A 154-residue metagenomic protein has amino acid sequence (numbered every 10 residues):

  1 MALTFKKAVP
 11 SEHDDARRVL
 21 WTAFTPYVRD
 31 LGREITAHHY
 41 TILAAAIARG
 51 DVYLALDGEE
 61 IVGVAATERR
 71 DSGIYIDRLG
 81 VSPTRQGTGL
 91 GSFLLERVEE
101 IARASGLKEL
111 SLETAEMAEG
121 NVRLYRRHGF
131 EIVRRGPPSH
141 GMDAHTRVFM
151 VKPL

Functional and structural regions predicted by a protein language model:
A2-F5: Extreme N-terminal starter segment of soluble prokaryotic enzymes
K7-T84, S92-R97, I101, I132-P138 (+1 more regions): Acetyl-CoA-dependent GNAT
T41-A44, K108-V122, R126-E131, R135-L154: C-terminal "cap" of GNAT-fold acetyltransferases
I74, T88, V148: Glycine-centered loop/turn positions within well-structured domains that cap or flank conserved ligand/cofactor-binding
S82-T84, T88, E116-M117: Active-site acidic-Proline motif in GNAT/NAT acetyltransferases
T88, A104-K108: Short coil/turn segments at alpha/beta junctions that flank glycine-rich nucleotide-binding fingerprints
